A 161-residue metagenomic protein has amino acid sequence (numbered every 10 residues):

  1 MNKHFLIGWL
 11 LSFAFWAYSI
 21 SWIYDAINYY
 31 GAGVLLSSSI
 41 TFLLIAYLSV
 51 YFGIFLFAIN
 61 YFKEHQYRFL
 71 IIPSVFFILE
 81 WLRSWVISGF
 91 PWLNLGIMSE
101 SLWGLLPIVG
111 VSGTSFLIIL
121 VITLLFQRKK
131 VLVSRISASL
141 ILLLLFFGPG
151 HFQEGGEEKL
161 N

Functional and structural regions predicted by a protein language model:
M1-G156, L160: Membrane-embedded alpha-helical bundles of multi-pass enzymes that act on lipidic or dolichyl-linked glycan substrates
